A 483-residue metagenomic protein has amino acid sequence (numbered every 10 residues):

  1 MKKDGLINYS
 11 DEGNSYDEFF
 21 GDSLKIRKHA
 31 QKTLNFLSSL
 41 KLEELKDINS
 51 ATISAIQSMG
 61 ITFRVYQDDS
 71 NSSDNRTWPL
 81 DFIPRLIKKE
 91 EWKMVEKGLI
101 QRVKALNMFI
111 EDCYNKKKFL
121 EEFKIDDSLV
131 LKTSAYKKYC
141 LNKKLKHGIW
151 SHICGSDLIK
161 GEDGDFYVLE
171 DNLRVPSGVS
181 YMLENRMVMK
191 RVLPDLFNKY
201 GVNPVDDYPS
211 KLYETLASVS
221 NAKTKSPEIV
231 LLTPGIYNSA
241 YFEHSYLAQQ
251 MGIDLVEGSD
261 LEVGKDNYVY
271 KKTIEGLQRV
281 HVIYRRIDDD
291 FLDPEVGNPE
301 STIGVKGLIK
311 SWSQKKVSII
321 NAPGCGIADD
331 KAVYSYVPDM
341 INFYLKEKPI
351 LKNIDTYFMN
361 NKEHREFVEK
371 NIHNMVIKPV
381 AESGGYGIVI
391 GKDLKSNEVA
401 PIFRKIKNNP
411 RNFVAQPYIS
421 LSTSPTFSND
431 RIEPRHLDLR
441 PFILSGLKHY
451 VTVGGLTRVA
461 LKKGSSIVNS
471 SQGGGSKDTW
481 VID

Functional and structural regions predicted by a protein language model:
M1-D483: Preference for protein termini
